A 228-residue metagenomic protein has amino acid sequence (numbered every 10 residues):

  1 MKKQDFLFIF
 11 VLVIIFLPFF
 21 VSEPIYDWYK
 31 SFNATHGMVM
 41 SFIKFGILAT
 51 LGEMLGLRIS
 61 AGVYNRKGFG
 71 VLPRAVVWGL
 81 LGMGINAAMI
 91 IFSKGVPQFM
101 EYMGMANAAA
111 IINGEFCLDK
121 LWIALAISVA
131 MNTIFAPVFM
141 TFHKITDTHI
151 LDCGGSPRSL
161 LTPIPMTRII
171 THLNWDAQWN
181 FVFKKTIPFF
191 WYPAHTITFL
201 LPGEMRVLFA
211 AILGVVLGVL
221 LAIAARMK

Functional and structural regions predicted by a protein language model:
M1-L12: N-terminal membrane topogenic signal
S31-T50: Loop-to-helix transition at the N-terminal end of transmembrane alpha-helices
S60-I91: Hydrophobic/aromatic-rich structural module bridging two neighboring secondary-structure elements via a short loop
V71-M83, I111-F135: Alpha-helical membrane-spanning segments of integral membrane proteins, especially the hydrophobic core of TM bundles
G82-M103, L125-P157: Transmembrane alpha-helix/helix-exit interface in multi-pass inner-membrane proteins
V96-W122, C153-P165: Membrane-interface interhelical connector segments
F190-T198: Hydrophobic, membrane-inserted alpha-helices
T198-K228: Long hydrophobic alpha-helical segments typical of transmembrane helices together with their membrane-interfacial
